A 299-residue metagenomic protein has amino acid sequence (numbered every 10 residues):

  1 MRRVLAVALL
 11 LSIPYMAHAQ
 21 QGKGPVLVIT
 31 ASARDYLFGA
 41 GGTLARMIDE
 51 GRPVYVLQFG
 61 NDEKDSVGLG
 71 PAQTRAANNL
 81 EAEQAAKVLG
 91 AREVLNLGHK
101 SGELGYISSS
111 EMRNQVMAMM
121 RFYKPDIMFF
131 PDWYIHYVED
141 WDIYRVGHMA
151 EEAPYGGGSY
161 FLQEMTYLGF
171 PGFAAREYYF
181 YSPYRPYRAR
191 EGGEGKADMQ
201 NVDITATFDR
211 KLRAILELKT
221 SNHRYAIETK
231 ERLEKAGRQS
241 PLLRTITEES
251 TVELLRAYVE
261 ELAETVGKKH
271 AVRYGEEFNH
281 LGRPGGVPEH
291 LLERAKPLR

Functional and structural regions predicted by a protein language model:
V4-I13: Sec-dependent N-terminal signal peptides
H18-Y123, S159, P297: Active-site rim/loop-helix segments in enzyme catalytic domains that contact anionic ligands
S32, D140-I143, L218: Histidine-centered active-site/metal-ligand motif
Y55, E83-Y184: Internal alpha/beta domain cores that form substrate/cofactor-binding pockets in large enzymes and binding proteins
F59-K64, F130, E194-D198: A short small-residue
V67-G68, I107, D140-W141, R190-G192: Short, well-ordered secondary-structure micro-motifs
S159-A174, R185-R299: C-terminal accessory domains and tails appended to enzymatic cores
